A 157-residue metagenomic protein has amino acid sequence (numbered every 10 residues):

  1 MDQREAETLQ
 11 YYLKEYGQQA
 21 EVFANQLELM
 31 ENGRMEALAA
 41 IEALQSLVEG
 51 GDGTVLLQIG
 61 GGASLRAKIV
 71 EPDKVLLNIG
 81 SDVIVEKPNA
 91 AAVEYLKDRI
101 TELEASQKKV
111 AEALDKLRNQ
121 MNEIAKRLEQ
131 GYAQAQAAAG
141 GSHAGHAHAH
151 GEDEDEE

Functional and structural regions predicted by a protein language model:
M1-I79, V83-E157: Intrinsically disordered, low-complexity regulatory regions in eukaryotic proteins
